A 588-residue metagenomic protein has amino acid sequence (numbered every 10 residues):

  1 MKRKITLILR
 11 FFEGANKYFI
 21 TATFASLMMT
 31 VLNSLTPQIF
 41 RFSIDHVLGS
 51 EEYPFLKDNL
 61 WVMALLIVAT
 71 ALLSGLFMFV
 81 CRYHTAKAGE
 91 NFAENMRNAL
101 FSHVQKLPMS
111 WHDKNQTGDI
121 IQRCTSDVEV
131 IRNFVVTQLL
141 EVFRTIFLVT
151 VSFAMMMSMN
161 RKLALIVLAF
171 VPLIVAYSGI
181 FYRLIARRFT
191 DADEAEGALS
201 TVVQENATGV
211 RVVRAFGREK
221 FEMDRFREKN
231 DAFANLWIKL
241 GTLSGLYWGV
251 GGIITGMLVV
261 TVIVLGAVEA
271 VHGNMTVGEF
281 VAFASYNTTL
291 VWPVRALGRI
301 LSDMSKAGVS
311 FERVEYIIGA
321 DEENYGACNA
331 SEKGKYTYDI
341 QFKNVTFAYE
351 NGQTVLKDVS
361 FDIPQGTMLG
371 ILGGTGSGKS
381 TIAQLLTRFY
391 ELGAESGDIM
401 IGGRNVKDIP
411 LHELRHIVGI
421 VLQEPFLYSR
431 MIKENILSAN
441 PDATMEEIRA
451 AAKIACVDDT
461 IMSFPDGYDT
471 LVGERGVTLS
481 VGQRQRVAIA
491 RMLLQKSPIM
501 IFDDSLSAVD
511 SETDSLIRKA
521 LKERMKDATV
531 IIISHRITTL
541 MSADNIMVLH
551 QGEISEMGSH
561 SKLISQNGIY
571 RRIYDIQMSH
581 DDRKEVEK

Functional and structural regions predicted by a protein language model:
M1-T36, F40, L48-I67, L73 (+14 more regions): Membrane-integrated ABC transporters
G14, M109-S110, S126-V135, L139 (+7 more regions): An intracellular "coupling" helix at the cytosolic face of ABC transporter transmembrane type-1 domains
G14, Y18-V31, I67-L73, M78 (+2 more regions): Transmembrane helices of ABC transporter permease
L27-Q38, A71-F79, I131-F134, Q138-T150 (+4 more regions): Hydrophobic alpha-helical transmembrane bundles that constitute the permease/transmembrane domains of multi-pass
E51, E90, N98-Q122, S126-V128 (+5 more regions): Short intracellular "coupling" helices and adjacent cytoplasmic loop segments at the cytosolic face of multi-pass
E51, L56, M155-A169, S178 (+2 more regions): Helix-loop-helix
L56, K333-K588: ABC-type nucleotide-binding domain
